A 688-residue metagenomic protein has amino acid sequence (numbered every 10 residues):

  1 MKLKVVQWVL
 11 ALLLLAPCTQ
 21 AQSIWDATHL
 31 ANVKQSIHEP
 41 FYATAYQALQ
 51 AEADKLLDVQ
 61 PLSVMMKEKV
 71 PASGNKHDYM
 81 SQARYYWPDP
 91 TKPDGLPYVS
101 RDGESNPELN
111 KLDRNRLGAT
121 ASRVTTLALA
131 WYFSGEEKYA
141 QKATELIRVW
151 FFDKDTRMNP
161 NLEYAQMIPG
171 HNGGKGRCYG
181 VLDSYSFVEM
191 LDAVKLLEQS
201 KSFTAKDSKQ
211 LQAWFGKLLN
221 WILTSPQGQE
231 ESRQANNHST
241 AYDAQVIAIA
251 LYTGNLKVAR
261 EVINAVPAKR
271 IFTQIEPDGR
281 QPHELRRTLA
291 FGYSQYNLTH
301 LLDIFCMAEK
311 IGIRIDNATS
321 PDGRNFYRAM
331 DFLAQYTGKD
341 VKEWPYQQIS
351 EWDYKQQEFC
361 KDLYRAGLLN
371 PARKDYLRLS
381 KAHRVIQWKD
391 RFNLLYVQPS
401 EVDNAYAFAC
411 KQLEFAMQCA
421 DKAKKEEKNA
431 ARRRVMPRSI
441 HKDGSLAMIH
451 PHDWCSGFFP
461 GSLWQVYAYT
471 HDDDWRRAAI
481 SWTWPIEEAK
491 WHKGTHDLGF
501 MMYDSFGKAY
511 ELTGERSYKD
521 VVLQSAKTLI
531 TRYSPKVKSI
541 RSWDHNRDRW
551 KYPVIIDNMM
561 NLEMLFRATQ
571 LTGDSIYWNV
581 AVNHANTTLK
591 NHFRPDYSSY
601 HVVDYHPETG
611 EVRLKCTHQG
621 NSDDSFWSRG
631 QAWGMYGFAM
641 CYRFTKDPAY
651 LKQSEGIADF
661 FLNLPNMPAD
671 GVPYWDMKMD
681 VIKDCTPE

Functional and structural regions predicted by a protein language model:
M1-Q22: Bacterial Sec-dependent N-terminal signal peptides
Q20-Q229, E309-K310, A318-T470, R476-W484 (+3 more regions): Extracellular glycan-targeting catalytic surfaces
L96, K138-Q141, E145, K154-P160 (+12 more regions): Glycan-recognition and catalytic cores of secretory/periplasmic carbohydrate-active enzymes
A121-L129, R148, Y185-D192, T240-L251 (+2 more regions): Contiguous, well-ordered alpha-helical segments that form the cores/surfaces of helical PPI scaffolds
D183, S239-Y242, S294-N297, D322 (+2 more regions): Active-site-proximal structural scaffolding
Q245-I271, Y296-A308: Extracytoplasmic, non-cytosolic globular domains
Q274-W352, C685-E688: Active-site/pore-lining binding-face segments in mid-to-C-terminal subdomains
